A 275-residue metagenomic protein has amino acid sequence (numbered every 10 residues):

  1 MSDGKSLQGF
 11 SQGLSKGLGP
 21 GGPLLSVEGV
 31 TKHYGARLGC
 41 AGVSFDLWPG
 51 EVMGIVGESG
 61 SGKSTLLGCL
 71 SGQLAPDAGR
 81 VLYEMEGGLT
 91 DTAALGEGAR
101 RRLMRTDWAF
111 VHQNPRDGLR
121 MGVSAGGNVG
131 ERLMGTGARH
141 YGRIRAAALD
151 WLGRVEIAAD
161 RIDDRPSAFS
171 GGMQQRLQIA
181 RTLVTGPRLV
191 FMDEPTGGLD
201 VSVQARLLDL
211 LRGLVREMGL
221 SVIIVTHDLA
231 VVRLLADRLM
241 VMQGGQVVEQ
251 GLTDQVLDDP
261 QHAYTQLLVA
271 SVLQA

Functional and structural regions predicted by a protein language model:
S71: Helix-to-loop junction immediately C-terminal to a conserved catalytic motif
R80-R102: ABC ATPase NBD Q-loop/coupling interface
R143-D160, V269: Conserved ABC ATPase "signature" region
R165-F169, M173: Conserved ABC ATPase signature
Q250-G251: ABC ATPase "signature
